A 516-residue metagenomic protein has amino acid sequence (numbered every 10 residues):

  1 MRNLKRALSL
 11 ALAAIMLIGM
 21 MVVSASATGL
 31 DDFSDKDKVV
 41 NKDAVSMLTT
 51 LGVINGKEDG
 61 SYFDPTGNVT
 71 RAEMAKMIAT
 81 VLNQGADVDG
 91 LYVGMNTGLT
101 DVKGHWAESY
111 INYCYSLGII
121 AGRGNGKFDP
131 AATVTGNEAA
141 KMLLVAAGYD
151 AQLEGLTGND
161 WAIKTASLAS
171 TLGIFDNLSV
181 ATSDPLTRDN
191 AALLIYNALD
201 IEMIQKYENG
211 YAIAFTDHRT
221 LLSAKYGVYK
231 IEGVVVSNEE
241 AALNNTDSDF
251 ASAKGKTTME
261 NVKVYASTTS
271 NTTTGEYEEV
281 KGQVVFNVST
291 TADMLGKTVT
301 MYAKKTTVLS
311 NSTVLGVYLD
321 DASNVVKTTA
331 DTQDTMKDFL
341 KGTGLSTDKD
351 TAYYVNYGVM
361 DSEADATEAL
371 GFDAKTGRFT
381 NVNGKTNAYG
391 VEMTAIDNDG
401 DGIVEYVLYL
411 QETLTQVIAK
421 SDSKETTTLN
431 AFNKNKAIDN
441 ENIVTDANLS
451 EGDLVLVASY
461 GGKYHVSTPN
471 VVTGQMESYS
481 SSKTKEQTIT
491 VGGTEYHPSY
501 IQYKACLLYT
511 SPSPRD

Functional and structural regions predicted by a protein language model:
M1-K42, N55-E108, L117-N137, L144-P185 (+3 more regions): Feature responds to low-complexity, polar/acidic, surface-exposed segments characteristic of secreted/exported proteins
M74-I78, G136-L143, A191, N387-V391 (+1 more regions): Amphipathic, non-transmembrane alpha-helical segments in extracytoplasmic/periplasmic proteins
Y226-T257, A322-D350, Y409-E425, T468-E486: Structural detector for short beta-strands of small beta-barrel domains
G255-Y277, T428-K436, K485-P498: OB-fold (S1/OB) nucleic-acid-binding surfaces
E278-T290, V355, V359-N381, K436-T445 (+1 more regions): Beta-strand/loop nucleic-acid-binding surfaces
G400-V404, Y464: Acidic, glycine-anchored loop motifs typical of Ca2+
Y509-D516: Conserved small/polar residues in nucleotide/adenosyl-binding loops
